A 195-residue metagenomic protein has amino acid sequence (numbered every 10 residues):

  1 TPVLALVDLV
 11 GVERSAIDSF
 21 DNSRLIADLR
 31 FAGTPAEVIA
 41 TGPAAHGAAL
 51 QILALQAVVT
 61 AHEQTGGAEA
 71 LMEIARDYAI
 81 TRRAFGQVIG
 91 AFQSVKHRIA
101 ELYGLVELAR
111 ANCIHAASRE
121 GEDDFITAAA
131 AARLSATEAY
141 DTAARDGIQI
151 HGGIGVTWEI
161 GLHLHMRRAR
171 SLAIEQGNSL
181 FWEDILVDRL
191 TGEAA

Functional and structural regions predicted by a protein language model:
T1-E69, E73: FAD-binding core of flavoproteins
Q51-A195: Alpha-helical interface subdomain recognition
